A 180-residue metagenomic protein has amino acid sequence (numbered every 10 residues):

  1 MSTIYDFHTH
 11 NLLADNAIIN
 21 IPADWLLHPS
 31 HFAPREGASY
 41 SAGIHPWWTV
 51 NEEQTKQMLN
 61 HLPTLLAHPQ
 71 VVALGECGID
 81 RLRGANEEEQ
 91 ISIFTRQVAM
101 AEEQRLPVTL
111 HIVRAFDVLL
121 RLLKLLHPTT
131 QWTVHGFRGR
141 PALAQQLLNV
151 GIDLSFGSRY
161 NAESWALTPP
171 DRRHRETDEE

Functional and structural regions predicted by a protein language model:
M1-E180: Mid-domain alpha/beta scaffold segments of enzyme catalytic cores
